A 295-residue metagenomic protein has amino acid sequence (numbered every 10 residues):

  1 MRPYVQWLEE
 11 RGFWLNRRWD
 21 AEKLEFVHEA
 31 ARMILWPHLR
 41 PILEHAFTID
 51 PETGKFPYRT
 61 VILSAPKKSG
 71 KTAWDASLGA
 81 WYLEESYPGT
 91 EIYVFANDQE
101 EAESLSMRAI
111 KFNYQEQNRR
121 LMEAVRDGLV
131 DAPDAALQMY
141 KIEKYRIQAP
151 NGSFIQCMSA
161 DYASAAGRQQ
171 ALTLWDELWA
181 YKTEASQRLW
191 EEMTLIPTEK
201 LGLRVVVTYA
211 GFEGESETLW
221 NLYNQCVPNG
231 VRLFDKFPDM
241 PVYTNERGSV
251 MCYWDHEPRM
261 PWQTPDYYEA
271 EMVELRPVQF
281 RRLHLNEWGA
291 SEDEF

Functional and structural regions predicted by a protein language model:
M1-F295: Phosphate/NTP-binding elements of NTP-utilizing enzymes
